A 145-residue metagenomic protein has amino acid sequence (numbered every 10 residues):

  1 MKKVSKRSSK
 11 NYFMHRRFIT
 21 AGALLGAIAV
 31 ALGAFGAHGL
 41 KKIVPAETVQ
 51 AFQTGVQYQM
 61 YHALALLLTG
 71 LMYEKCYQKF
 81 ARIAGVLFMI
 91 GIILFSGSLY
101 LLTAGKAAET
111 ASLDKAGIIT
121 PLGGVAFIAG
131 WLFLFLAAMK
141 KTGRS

Functional and structural regions predicted by a protein language model:
K2-S145: Polytopic transmembrane helical bundles with strong interfacial aromatic enrichment
